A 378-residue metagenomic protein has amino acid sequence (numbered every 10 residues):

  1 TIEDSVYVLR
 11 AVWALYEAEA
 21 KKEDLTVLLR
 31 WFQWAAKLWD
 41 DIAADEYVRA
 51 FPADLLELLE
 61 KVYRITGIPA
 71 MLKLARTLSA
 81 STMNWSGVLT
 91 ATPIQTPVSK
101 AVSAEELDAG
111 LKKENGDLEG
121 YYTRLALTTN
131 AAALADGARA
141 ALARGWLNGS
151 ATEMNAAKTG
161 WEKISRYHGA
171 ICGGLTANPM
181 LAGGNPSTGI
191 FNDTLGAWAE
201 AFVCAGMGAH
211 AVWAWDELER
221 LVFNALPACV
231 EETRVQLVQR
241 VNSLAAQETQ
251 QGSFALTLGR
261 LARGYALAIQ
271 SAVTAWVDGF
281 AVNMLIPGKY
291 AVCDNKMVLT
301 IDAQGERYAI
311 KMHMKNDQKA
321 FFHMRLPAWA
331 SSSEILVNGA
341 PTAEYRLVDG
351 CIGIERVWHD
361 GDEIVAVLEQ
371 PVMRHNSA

Functional and structural regions predicted by a protein language model:
T1-A378: Glycan-recognition and catalytic cores of secretory/periplasmic carbohydrate-active enzymes
